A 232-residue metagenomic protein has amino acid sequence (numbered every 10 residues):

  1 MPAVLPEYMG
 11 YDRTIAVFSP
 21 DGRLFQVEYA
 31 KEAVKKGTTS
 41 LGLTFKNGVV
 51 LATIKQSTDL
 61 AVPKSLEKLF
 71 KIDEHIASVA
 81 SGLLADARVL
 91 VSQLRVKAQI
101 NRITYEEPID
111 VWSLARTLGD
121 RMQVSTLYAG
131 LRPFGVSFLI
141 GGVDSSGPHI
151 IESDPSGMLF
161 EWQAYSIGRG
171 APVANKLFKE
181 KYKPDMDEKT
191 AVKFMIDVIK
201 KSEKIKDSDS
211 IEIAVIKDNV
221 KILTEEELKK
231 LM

Functional and structural regions predicted by a protein language model:
M1-M232: Long, low-complexity N-terminal extensions
